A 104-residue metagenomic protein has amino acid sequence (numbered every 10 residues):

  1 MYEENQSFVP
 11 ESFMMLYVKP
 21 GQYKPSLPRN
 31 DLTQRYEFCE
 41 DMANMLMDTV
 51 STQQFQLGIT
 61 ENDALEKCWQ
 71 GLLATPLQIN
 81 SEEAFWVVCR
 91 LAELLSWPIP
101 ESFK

Functional and structural regions predicted by a protein language model:
M1-K104: Charged, amphipathic alpha-helical regulatory modules used for macromolecular assembly or allosteric control
